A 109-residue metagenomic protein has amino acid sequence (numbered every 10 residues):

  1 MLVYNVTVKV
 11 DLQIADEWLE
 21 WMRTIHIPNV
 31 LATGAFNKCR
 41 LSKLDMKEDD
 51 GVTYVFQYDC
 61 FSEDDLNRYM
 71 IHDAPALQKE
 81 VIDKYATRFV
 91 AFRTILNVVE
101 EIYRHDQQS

Functional and structural regions predicted by a protein language model:
L2-V8, V55: Active-site-flanking beta-strand signature of metal-NTP-handling nucleotidyl enzymes and homologous cyclase-like
L2-Y4, F36, N67, D106: Anionic, Ser/Thr-rich low-complexity intrinsically disordered regions
I14-R40: Short amphipathic alpha-helical segments
T33, N37, V52, D59-I95: An amphipathic, aromatic/His-enriched active-site/gating alpha helix that lines ligand/cofactor pockets
S42, L96: Conserved S-adenosyl-L-methionine
L44-D49: A short beta-turn/loop motif at secondary-structure boundaries
N97-S109: Short, low-order "capping/linker" segments at domain edges
